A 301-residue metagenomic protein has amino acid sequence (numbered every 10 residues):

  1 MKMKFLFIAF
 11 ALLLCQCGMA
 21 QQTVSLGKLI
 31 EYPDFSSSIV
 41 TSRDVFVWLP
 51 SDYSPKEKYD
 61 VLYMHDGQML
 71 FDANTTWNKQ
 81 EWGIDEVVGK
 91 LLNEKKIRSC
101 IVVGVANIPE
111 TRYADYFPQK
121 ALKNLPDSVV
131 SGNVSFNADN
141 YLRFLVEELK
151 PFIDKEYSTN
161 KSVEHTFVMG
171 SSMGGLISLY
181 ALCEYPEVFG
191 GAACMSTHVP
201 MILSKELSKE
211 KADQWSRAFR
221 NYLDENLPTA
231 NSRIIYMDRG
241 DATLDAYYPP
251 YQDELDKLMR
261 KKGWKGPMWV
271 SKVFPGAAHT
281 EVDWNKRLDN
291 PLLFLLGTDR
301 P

Functional and structural regions predicted by a protein language model:
M1-S25: Bacterial Sec-dependent N-terminal signal peptides
Q21-P301: Non-catalytic cap/lid and distal C-terminal segments of serine-dependent acyl enzymes
